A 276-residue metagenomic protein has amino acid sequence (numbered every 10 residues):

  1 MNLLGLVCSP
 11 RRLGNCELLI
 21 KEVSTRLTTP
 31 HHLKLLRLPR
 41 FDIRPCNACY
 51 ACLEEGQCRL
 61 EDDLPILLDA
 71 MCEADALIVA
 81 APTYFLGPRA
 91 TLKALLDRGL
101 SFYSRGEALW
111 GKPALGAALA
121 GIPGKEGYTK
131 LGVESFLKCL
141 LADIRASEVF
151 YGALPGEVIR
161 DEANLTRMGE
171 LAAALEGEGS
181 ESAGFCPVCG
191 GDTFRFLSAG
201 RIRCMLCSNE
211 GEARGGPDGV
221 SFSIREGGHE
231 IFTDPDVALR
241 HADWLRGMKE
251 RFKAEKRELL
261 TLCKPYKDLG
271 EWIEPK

Functional and structural regions predicted by a protein language model:
M1-A80, L86-A94, T166, E176 (+1 more regions): N-terminal beta1-alpha1-beta2 submodule of the flavodoxin-like/Rossmannoid cofactor-binding fold
P10-R12, F85, A120-G124, A153-G156: Short histidine/acidic/glycine/proline-rich micro-motifs that form metal- and phosphate-coordinating active-site loops
L35-R37, L60, G116, A146-V149: Structural signal for conserved beta-strand scaffold positions within catalytic alpha/beta enzyme cores
P39-F41, A120, F150-A153, D192: Short, solvent-exposed coil/turn elements at secondary-structure transition points
C46, G127, E157-I159: Short, well-ordered secondary-structure micro-motifs
R59-L140: Helix-loop-strand module that forms the ligand-binding subsite of alpha/beta enzymes
G106-W110, A142-S147, E178-A183: Short, structured loop/turn "capping" segments at alpha-beta junctions
S135-R167, L171-A174: Conserved anion/nucleotide-ligand pocket segment
